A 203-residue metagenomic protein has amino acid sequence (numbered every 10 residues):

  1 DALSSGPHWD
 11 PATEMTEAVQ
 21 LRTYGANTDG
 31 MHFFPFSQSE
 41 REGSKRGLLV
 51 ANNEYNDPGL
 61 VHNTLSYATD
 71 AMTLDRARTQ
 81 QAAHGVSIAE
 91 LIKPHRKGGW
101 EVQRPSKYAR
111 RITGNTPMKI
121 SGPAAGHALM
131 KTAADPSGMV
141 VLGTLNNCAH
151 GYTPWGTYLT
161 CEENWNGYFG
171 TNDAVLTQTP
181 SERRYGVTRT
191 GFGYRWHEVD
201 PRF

Functional and structural regions predicted by a protein language model:
D1-F203: Conserved small-residue
